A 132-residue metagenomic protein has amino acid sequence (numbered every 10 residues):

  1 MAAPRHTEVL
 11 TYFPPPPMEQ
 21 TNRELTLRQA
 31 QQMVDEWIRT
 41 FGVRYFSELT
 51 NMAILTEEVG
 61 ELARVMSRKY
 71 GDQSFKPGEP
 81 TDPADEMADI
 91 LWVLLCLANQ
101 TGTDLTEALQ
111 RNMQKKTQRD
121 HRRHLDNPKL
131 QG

Functional and structural regions predicted by a protein language model:
A2-A3, E8-V9: Acidic, Ala/Val/Gly-enriched low-complexity intrinsically disordered segments
V9-M87, L91-G132: Flexible "arm" and connector segments at domain edges
